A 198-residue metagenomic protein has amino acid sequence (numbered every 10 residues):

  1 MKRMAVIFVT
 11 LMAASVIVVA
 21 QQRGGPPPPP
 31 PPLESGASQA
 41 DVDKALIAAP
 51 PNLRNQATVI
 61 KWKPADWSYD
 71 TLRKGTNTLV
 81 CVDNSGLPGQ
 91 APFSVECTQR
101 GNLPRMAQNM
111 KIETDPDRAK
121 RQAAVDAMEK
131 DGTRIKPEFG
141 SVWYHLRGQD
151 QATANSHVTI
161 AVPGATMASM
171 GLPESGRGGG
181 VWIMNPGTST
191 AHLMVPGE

Functional and structural regions predicted by a protein language model:
M1-M4: Positively charged n-region of N-terminal signal peptides that target proteins for export
I7-V16: Bacterial N-terminal signal peptides
V16-I17, N77: Generic detector of short, well-ordered, non-transmembrane alpha-helical segments enriched in hydrophobic residues
V18-Q22: Boundary at the C-terminal end of the N-terminal hydrophobic targeting segment
G24-E198: Primary mode marks residue(s) on the alpha4-beta5-alpha5 output face of response regulator receiver
